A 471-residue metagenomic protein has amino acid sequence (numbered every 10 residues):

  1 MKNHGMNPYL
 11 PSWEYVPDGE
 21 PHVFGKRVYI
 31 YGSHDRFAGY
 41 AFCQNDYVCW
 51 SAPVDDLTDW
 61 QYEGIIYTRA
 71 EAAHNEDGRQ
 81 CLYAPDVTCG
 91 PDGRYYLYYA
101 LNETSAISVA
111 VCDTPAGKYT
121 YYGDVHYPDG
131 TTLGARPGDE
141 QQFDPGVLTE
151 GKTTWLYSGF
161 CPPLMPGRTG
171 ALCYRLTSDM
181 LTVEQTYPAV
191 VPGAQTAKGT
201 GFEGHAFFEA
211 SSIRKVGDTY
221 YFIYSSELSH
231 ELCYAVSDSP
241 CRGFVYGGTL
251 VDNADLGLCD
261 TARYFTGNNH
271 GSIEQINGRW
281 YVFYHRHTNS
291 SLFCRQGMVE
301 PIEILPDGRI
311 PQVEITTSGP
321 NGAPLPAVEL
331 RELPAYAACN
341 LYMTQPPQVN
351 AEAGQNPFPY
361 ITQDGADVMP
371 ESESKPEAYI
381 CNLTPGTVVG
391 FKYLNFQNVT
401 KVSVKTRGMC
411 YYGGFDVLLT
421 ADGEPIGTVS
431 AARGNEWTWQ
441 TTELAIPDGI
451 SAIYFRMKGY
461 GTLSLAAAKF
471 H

Functional and structural regions predicted by a protein language model:
M1-H471: Carbohydrate-active catalytic/glycan-binding domains of CAZyme proteins, especially the secreted or lumenal ectodomains
